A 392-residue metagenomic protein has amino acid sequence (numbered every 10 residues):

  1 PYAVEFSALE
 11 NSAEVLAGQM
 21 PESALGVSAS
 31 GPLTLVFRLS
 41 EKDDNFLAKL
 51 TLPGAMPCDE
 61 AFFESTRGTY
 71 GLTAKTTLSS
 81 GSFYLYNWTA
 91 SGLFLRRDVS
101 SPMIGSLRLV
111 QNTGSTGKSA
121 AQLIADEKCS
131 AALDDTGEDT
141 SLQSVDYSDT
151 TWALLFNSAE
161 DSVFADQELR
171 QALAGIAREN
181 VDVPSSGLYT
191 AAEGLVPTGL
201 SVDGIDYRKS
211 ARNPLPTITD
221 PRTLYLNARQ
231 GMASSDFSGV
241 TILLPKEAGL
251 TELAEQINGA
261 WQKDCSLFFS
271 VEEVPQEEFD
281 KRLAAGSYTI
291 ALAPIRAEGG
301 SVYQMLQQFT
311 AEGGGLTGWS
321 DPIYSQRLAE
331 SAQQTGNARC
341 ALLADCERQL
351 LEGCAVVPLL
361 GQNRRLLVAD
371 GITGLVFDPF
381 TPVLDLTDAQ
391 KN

Functional and structural regions predicted by a protein language model:
P1-A8, V163-A165: Aromatic- and charge-enriched surface segment that lines or borders ligand/interaction sites
N11, G18-P21, F268-F279, Q304-D370: Extracytoplasmic/peripheral linker and loop segments enriched in polar/acidic and small residues with frequent Thr/Pro
M20-S23, R38-Q111, K118: Gly/Pro-rich hinge or "lid" segments in bacterial periplasmic/extracellular proteins
Y86-F94, R108-E160, P184: Extracellular/periplasmic solute-recognition and catalytic clefts
A90, L226-I295: Ligand/substrate-recognition segments at binding pockets and active sites
T150-G199, S238-A248, G336-C354: Alpha-helical secondary-structure segments
G187-G231, A248-T251: Structural transition elements
L366-N392: Long beta-strand-rich cores associated with HINT superfamily self-processing modules
